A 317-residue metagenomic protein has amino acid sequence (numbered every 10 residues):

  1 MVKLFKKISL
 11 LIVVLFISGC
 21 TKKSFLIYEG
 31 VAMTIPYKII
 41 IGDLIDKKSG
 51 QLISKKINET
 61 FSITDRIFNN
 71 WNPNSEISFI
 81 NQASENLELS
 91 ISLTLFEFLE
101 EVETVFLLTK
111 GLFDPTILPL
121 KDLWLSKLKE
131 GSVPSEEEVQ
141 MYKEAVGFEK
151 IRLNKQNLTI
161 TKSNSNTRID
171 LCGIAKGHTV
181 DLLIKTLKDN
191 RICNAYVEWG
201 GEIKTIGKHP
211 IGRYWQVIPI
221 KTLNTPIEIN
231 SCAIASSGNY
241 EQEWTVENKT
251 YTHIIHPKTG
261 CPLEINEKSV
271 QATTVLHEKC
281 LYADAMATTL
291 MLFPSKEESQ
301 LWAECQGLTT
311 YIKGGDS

Functional and structural regions predicted by a protein language model:
V2-S9, S18-S317: Mature catalytic core of soluble alpha/beta enzymes
V14-L15: Short, linear, compositionally biased motifs with a strong N-terminal bias
